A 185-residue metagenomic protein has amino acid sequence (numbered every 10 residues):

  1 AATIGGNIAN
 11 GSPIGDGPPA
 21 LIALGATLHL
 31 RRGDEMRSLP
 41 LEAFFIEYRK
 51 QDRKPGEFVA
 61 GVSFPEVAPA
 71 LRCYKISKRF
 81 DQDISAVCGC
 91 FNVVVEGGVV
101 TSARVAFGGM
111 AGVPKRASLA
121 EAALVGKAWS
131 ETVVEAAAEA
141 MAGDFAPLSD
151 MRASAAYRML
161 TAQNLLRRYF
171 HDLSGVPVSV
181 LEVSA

Functional and structural regions predicted by a protein language model:
A1-A185: C-terminal structural segment of proteins
